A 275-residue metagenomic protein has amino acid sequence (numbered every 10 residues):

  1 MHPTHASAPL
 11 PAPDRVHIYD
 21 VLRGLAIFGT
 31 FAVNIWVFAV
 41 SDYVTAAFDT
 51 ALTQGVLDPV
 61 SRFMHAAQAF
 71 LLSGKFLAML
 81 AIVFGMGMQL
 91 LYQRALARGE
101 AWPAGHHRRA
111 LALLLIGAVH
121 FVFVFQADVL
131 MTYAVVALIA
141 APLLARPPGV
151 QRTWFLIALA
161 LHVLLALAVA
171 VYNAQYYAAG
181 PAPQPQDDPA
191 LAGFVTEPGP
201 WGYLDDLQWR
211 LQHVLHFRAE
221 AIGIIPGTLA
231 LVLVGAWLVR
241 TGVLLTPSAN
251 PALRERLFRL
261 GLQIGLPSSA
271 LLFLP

Functional and structural regions predicted by a protein language model:
H2-F84, L91: N-terminal signal-anchor module of multipass membrane proteins
P13-F31, P148-A160, P251-L260: Alpha-helical transmembrane segments and their helix-start/interface "positive-inside/aromatic belt" motifs in integral
H17-L22, I27, L71-G74, A78-I82 (+8 more regions): Hydrophobic alpha-helical transmembrane segments of integral membrane proteins, especially multi-pass transporters
V33-V37, L164-Y176, P267-L274: C-terminal TM-helix exit segments that contain a strictly Trp-centered aromatic cap at the helix terminus
A78-Q93, M131-L144, G223-T246: Specific transmembrane alpha-helix
L90, R94, E100-V169: Internal alpha-helical transmembrane segments
P103, I139-W154, W237-L260: Solvent-exposed interhelical
I157-A236: Long hydrophobic alpha-helical segments that form multi-pass transmembrane helix bundles in integral membrane proteins
